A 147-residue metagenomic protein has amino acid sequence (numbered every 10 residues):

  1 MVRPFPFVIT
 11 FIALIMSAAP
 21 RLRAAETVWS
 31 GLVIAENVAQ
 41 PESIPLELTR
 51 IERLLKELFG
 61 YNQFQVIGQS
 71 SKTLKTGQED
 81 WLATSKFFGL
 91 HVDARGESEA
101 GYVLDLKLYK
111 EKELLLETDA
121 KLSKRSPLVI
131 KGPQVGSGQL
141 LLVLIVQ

Functional and structural regions predicted by a protein language model:
M1-V8: Bacterial N-terminal signal peptides that target proteins for export
V8-S17: Bacterial N-terminal signal peptides
S17-A25: Bacterial Sec-dependent signal peptides at the C-terminal "C-region" and cleavage site
A24-Q147: Outer membrane pore-forming secretion/assembly proteins and partners of Gram-negative envelopes
